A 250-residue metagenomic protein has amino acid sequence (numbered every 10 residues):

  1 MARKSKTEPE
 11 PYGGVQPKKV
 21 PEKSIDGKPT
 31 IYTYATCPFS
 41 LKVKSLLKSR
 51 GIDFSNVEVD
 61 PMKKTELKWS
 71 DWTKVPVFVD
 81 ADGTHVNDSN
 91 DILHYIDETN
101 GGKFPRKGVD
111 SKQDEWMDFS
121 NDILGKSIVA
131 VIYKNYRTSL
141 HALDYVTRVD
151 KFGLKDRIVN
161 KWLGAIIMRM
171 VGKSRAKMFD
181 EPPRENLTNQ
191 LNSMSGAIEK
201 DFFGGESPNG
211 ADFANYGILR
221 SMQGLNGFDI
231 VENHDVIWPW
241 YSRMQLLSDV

Functional and structural regions predicted by a protein language model:
A2-D156: GST-like domain detector, emphasizing the conserved glutathione-binding G-site in the N-terminal thioredoxin-like
K68-W69, N186, M244: Helix-boundary capping/turn motifs
K74-P76, M222-Q223, Y241-R243: Short alpha-helix boundary/capping motifs
G125-P239: GST-like fold's C-terminal all-alpha helical module
I237-V250: C-terminal active-site "lid" helix and adjoining low-complexity regulatory extension at the edge of ATP-using catalytic
